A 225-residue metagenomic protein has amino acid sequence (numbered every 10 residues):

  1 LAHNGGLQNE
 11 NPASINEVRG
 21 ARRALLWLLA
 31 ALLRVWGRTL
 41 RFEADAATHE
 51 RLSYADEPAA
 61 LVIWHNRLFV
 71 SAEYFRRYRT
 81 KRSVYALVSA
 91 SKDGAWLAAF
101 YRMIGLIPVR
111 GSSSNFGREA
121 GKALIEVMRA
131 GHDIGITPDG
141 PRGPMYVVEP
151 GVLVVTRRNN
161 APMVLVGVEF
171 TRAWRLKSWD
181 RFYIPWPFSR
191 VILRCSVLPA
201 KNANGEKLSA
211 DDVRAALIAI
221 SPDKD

Functional and structural regions predicted by a protein language model:
A2-R38, M103, I107, R118-D225: Non-catalytic C-terminal accessory region of glycerolipid acyltransferases and related lyso-lipid remodeling enzymes
L33-P58, R67-S71: A short, well-structured juxtamembrane/interface segment
D45-A47, S89, G111-S114, S196-L198: Conserved beta-strand termini and adjacent loop/short-helix elements that scaffold enzyme active sites in alpha/beta
D45-E50, A72-E73, G121-A123, W179-R181: A generic local structural motif
T48-E50, R67, K92, R142 (+1 more regions): Residues that cap or initiate secondary-structure elements
H49-S53, A98, V152-L153: Short amphipathic alpha-helical segments and helix-helix/interface helices
L52, F75-Y78, V127, I220: Hydrophobic helix-cap positions at the C-terminus of alpha-helices in RecA-like/P-loop ATPase nucleotide-binding cores
E57-S114, R175: Catalytic core of membrane glycerolipid acyltransferases/transacylases, capturing the structured, soluble-facing
